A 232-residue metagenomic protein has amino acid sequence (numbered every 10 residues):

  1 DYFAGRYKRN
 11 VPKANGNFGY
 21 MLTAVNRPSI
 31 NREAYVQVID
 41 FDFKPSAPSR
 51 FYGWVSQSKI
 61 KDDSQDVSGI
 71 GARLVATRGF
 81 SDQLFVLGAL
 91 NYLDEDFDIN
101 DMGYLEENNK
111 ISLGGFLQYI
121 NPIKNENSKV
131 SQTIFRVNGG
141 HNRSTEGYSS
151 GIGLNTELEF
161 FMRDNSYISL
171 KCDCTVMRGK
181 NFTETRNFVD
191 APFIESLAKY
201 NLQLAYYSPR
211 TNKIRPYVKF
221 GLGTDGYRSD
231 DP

Functional and structural regions predicted by a protein language model:
D1-R32, D40: A conserved hydrophobic secondary-structure block that centers on an alpha-helix together with its immediately flanking
R9-A14, P45, F160-D164, R210: Short, solvent-exposed loop/edge-beta patches enriched in aromatic
N10-P12, T23-R27, K44-S46, S56-S58 (+2 more regions): An acidic- and aromatic-residue-enriched active-site/binding cleft used to recognize and process polar
A34, R50, W54-P232: Exposed, low-structure sequence patches enriched in small/polar residues
D40-D42, A76-T77: Conserved catalytic-core segments centered on acid/base and nucleophilic motifs
